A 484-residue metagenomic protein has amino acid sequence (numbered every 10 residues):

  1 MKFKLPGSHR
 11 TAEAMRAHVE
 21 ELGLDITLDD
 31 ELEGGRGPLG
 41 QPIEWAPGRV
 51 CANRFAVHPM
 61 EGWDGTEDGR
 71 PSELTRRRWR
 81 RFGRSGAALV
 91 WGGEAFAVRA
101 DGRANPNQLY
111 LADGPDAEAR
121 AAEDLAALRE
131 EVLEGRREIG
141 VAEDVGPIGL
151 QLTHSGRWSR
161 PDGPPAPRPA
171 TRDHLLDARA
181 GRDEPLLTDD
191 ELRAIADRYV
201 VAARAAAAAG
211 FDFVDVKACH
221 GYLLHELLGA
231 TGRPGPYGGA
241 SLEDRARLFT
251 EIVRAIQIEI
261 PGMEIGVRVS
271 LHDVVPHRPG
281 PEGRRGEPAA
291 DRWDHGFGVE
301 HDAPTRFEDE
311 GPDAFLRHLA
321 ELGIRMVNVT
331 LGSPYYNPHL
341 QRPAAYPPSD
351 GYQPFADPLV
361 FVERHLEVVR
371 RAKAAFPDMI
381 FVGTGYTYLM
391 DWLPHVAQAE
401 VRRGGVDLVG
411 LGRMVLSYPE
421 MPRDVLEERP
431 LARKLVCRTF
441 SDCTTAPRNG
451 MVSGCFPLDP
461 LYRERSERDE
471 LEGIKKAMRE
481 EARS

Functional and structural regions predicted by a protein language model:
M1-S484: Flavin-dependent oxidoreductase catalytic cores
